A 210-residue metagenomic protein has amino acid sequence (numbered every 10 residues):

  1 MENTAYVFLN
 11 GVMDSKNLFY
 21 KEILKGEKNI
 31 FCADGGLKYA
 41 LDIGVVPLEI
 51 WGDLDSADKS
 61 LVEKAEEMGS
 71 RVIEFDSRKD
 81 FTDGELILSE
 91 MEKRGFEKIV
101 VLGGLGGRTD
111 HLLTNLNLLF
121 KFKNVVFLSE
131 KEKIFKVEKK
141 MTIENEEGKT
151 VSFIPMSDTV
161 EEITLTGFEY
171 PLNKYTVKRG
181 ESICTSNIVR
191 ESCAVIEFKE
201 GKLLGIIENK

Functional and structural regions predicted by a protein language model:
M1-A65: N-terminal beta-strand-loop-alpha-helix module at the start of alpha/beta ligand-binding or catalytic domains
S15-N17, F81-E85, R108-L112: Short glycine/serine/threonine-rich phosphate/pyrophosphate-binding segments that cradle anionic phosphate groups
K21-K25, V46, L116-F120, T142 (+1 more regions): Short, solvent-exposed amphipathic alpha-helical segments in soluble enzyme and RNA/protein-processing domains
L37-Y39, A57-K59, F81, R108-T109 (+1 more regions): Short gly/pro/ser/thr-enriched loop/turn and capping motifs at secondary-structure boundaries
V72-K93: Short phosphate-binding loop-to-helix
M91-R94, K98-V137: Anionic-ligand-binding alpha/beta catalytic cores of soluble enzymes and soluble regulatory domains that recognize
V137-K210: Long, charged alpha-helical interface segments
